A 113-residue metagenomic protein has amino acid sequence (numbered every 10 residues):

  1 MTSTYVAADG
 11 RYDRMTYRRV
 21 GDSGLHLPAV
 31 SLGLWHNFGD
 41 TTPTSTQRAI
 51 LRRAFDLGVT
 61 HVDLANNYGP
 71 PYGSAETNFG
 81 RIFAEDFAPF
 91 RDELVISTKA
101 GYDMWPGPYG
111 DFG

Functional and structural regions predicted by a protein language model:
M1-M104: N-terminal binding-site loop/beta-alpha segment at the start of enzyme catalytic domains that lines or forms
M104-G113: Surface-exposed, active-site-proximal loop segments in enzymatic domains
